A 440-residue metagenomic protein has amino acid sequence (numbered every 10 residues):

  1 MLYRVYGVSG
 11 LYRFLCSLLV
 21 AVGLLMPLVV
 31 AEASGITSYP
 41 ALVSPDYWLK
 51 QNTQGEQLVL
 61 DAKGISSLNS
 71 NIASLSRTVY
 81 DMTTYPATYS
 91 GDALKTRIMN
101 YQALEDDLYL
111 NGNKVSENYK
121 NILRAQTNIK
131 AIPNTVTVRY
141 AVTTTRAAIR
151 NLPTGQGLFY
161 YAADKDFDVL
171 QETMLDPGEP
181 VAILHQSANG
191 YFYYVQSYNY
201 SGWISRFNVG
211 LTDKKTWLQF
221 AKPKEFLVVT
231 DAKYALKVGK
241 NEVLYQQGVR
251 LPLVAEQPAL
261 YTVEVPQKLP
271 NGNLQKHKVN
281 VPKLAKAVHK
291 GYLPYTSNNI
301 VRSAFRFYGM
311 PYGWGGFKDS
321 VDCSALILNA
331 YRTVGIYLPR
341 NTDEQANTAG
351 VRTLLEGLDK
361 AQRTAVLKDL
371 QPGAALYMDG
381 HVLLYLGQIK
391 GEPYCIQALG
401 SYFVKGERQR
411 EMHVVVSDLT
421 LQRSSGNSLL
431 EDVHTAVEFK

Functional and structural regions predicted by a protein language model:
C16-P27: Bacterial N-terminal signal peptides
S34-R150, Q156, D166, A182 (+4 more regions): Boundary regions of SH3-family modules and the immediately adjacent low-complexity/disordered segments in eukaryotic
G35-T53, A398, Y402-F403, E407-K440: Low-complexity, Gly/Ser/Thr/Pro-rich intrinsically disordered linker/tail segments
L68, D164-S187, K240-Q257: Conserved beta-strand/loop element in small beta-rich adapter and peptidoglycan-binding domains
K165, K286-G291, G309-K318, P372: Second-shell loop/turn segments in exported
M174, P339-G406: ...with weaker cross-activation on analogous glycine-rich loops/strands in unrelated enzymes
L211-T212, K233-H277, M310-V321, Y377-R423: Glycine-rich catalytic cores of cysteine/serine-nucleophile enzymes that process amide/ester linkages in cell-envelope
I300, A304, W314-Q345: Active-site nucleophilic cysteine motif
